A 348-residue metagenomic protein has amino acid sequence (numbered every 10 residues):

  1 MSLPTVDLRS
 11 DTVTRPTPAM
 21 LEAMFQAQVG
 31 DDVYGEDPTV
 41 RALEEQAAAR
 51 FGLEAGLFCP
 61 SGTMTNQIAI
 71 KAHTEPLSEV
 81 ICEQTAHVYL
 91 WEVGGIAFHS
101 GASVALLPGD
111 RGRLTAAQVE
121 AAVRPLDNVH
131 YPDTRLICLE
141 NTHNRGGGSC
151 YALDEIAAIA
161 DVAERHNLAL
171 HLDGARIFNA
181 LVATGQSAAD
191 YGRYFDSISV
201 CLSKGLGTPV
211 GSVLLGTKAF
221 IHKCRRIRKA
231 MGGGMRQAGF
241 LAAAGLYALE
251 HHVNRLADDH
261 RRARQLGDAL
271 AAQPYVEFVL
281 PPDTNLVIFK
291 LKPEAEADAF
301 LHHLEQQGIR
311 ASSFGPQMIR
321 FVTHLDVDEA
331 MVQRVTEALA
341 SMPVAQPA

Functional and structural regions predicted by a protein language model:
S2-K292, D298-Q307, A311-V327, R334-A348: Conserved PLP-enzyme active-site core in the AAT-like
